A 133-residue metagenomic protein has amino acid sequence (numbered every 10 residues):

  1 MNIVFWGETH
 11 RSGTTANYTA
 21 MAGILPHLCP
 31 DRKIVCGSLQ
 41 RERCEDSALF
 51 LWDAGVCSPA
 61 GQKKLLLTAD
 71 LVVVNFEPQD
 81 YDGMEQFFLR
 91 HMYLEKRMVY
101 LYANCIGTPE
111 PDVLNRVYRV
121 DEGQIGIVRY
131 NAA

Functional and structural regions predicted by a protein language model:
M1-R32: Walker A (P-loop) phosphate-binding motif
G13, R41-C44, Y81-M84, I106-V113: Short, charged/polar "capping" segments at the starts of alpha-helices and the immediately preceding loops
G37-L65: Switch II (G3) loop of P-loop NTPases
D46-A48, T68-D70, E95, E122: Short, well-ordered alpha-helix to beta-strand connector turns
F50-D53, V72-P78, V99-N104, V128: Conserved beta-strand segments of the P-loop GTPase G domain that flank and frequently precede/overlap
P59-D80: Inter-motif core of Ras-like GTPase G domains
G83-R97, L101-N104, L114: Conserved C-terminal guanine-recognition region of P-loop GTPase G domains, centered on the G4
N104-C105, P111-A133: Beta-strand-loop-alpha "switch" segments that mediate conformational coupling across diverse proteins
